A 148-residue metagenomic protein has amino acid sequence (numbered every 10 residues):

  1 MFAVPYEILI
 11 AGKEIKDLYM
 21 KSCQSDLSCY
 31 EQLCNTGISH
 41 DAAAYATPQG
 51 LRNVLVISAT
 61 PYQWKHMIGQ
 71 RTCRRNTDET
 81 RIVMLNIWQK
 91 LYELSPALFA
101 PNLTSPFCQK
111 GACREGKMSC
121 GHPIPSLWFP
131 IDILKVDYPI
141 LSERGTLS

Functional and structural regions predicted by a protein language model:
M1-S148: Family-specific signature for flavin-dependent thymidylate synthase
